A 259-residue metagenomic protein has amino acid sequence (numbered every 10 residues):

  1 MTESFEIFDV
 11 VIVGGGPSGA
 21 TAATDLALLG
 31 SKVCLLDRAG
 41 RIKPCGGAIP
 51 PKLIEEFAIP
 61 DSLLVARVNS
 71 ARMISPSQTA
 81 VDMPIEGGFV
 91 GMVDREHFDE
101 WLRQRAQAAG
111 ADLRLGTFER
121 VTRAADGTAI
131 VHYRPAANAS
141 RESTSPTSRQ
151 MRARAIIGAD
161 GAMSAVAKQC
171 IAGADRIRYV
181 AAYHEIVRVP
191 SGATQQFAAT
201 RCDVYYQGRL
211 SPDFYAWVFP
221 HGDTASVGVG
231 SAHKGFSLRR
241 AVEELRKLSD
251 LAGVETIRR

Functional and structural regions predicted by a protein language model:
T2-G16: Beta1/beta-strand and adjacent pyrophosphate-binding region of the FAD-binding site in flavoprotein oxidoreductases
V11, T24-C45: Glycine-rich FAD pyrophosphate-binding loop
G15, R38, A232: Cofactor-binding loop segments of dinucleotide-utilizing enzymes, especially the Rossmann-like FAD- and NAD(P)+-binding
G19-A20: N-terminal Rossmann-fold NAD(P) dinucleotide-binding loop
A23-D25, G47-A48, K168-I171: Short amphipathic alpha-helical segments
L29, R105-E255: Predominantly flavin-linked oxidoreductase catalytic cores and closely associated redox partners
K52-R105, L115-G116, R123: A conserved beta-strand/loop capping segment in the N-terminal third of enzymes that catalyze redox or closely related
R258-R259: Oxyanion-binding "anion nests"
